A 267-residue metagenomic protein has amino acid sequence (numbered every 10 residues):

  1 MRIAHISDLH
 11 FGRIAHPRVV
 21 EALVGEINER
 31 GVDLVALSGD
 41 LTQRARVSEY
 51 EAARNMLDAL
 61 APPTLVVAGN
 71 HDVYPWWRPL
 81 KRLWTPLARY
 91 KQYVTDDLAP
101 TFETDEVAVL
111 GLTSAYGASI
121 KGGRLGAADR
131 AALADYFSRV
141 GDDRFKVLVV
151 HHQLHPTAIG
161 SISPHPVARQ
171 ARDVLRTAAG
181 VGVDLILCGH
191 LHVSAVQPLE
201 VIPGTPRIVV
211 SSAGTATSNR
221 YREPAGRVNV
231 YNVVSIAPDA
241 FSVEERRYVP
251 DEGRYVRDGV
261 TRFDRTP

Functional and structural regions predicted by a protein language model:
M1-L60, P75-W76, D97: N-terminal active-site segment of His-dependent metallophosphoesterases
I6-S7, V35-D40, T64-N70, T113 (+3 more regions): Active-site neighborhood of phospho(di)ester-bond hydrolases with catalytic His/Asp-centered motifs
G12-A15, Q43-S48, N70-P79, G117-K121 (+3 more regions): Active-site environment of divalent metal-dependent phosphoester hydrolases
R18-E21, E49-A53, G126-A131, P164-R172: Charged helix-capping and loop-helix junction motifs
E51-D135, V140, T177, G204 (+1 more regions): Extended active-site neighborhood of metal-dependent phosphoesterases/phosphodiesterases
D142-A158: Short acidic, glycine-rich surface-loop motifs adjacent to enzyme active sites
S163-A237: Conserved beta-sheet core of the metallophosphoesterase superfamily
S235-P267: A short C-terminal boundary segment appended to hydrolase-like catalytic domains
